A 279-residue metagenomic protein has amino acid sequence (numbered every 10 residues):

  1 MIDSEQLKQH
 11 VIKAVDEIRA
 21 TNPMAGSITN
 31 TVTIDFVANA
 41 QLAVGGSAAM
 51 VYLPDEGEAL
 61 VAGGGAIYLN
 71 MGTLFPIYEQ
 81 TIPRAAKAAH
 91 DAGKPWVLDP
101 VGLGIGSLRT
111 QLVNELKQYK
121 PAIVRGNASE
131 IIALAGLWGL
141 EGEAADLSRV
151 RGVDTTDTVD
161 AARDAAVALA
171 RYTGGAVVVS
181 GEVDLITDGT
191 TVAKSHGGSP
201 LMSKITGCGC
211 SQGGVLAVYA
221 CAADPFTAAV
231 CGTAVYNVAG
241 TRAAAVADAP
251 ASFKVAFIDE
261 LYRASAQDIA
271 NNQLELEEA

Functional and structural regions predicted by a protein language model:
M1-A48: Glycine-rich phosphate/adenosyl-contacting loop at the front of the ribokinase-like
D3-D16, G175-G197, A270: Acidic-glycine-rich active-site phosphate/pyrophosphate-binding loop
Q6-Q9, V238-A279: Charged C-terminal helix
A40-A92, L98: Active-site cofactor/substrate anionic-group-binding motifs, chiefly glycine- and Lys/Arg-rich phosphate-binding loops
Y78-N127: Glycine/small-residue-rich loop that forms an oxyanion/phosphate-binding "nest" at active or ligand-binding sites
L108-V192: Conserved phosphate/ATP/ADP-binding segment of small-molecule kinases
H196-T206: Short pre-catalytic strand/loop immediately N-terminal to key active-site residues, enriched for Gly-Thr
T206, V215-D259: Conserved post-catalytic alpha-helical subdomain immediately downstream of the catalytic base and nucleotide-binding
